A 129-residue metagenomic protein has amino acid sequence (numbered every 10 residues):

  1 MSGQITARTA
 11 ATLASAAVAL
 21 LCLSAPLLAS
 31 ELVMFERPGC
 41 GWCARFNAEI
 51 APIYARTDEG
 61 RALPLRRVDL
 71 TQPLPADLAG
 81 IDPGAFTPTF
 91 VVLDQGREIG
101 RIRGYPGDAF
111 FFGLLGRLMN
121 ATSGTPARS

Functional and structural regions predicted by a protein language model:
S2-A14: Bacterial N-terminal signal peptides that target proteins for export
L27-A29: Boundary at the C-terminal end of the N-terminal hydrophobic targeting segment
F35, D58-P75: Thiol-based oxidoreductase modules, predominantly thioredoxin-like and allied folds used for disulfide exchange
E36-W42, F86: Short pre-active-site segment immediately N-terminal to redox-active cysteine/selenocysteine motifs in thiol-based
C43-E59: Typically the conserved alpha-helix immediately C-terminal to a functionally engaged Cys/Sec in thioredoxin-like
F86-R101: A short, hydrophobic beta-strand/beta-hairpin element that forms part of a small beta-sheet core
G107-S129: Thiol-/selenol-based redox modules, centered on thioredoxin-like and closely related oxidoreductase domains
